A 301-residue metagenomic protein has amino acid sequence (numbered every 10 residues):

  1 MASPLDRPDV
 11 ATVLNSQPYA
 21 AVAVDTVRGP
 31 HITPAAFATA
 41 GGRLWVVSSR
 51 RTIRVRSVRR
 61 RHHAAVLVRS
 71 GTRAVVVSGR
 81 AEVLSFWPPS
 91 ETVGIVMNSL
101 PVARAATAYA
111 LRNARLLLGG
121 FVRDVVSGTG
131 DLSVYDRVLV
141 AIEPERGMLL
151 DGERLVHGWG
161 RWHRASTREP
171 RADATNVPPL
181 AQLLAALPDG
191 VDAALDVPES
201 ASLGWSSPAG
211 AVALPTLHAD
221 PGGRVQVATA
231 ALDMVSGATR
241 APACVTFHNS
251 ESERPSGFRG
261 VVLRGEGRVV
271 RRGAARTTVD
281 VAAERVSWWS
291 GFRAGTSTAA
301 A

Functional and structural regions predicted by a protein language model:
A2-L5, A74-D189, T229-A301: Charged, gly/pro-rich active-site loop segments
S3, P8-N15: Mobile-element integrase/transposase regions, centering on the N-terminal DNA-binding/Zn-coordinating module
P8-D9, D189-D192, S202-G204: Generic recognition of flexible, low-complexity loop/linker segments
V10-A11, V55, V191-D192, L232-V235: Short amphipathic alpha-helical segments and helix-helix/interface helices
S16, R60-A64, D196-E199, S236-N249: Short coil-to-beta transition motif at edge beta-strands of beta-rich domains
Q17-R50, R56, A64-S70, V75-R80 (+1 more regions): Short beta-strand segments
P18-Y19, H63, G147, V286: Generic structural signal for secondary-structure transition and capping sites
H31, R59, G210-A213, A238-T239 (+1 more regions): Short glycine/proline-enriched turns and hinge-like loops at secondary-structure junctions
